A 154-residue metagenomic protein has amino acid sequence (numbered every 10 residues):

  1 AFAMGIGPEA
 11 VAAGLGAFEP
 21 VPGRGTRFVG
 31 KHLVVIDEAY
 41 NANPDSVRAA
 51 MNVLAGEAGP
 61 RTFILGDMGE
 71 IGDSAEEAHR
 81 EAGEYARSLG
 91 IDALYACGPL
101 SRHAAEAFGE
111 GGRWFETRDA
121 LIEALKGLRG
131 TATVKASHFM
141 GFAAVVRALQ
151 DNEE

Functional and structural regions predicted by a protein language model:
A1-E154: ATP-dependent carboxylate-amine ligase
